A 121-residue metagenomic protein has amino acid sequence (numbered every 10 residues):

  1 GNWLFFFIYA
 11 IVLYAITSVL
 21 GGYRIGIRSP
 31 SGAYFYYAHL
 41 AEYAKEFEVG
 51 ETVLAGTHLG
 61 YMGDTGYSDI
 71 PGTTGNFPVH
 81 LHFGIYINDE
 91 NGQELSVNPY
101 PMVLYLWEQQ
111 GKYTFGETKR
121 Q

Functional and structural regions predicted by a protein language model:
G1-E48, I70-V79: Zn2+-dependent peptidoglycan hydrolase active-site motif and core
F6, A10-V12, G50-T65: A structural signal for short beta-strand/turn segments enriched in small hydrophobics and glycine
Y23, Y61-Y67, I85: Gly/Ser/Thr-rich helix-start
R28, A38-A41, L54, G63 (+1 more regions): Residue-level detector of conserved, well-ordered beta-strand and adjacent loop positions that form binding/recognition
P30-G32, E42, T65, Y86-E90: Solvent-exposed coil/turn segments that connect beta secondary-structure elements in extracytoplasmic/periplasmic
A41, V49-G50, A55, E117-Q121: Repeat-unit-sized solenoid/scaffold elements
T57, N76-Q121: Acidic, glycine-rich catalytic/binding loops that coordinate metals and/or anionic ligands
